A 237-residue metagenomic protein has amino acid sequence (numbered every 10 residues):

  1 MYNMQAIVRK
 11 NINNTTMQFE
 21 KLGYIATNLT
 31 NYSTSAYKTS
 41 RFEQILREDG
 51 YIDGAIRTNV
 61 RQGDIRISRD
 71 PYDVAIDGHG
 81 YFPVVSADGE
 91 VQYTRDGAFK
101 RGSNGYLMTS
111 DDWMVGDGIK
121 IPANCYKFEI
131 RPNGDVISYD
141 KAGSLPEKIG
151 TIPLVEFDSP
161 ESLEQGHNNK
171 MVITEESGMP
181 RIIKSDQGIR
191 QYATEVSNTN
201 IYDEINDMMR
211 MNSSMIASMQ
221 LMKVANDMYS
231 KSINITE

Functional and structural regions predicted by a protein language model:
M1-E237: Amphipathic alpha-helical polymerization modules
